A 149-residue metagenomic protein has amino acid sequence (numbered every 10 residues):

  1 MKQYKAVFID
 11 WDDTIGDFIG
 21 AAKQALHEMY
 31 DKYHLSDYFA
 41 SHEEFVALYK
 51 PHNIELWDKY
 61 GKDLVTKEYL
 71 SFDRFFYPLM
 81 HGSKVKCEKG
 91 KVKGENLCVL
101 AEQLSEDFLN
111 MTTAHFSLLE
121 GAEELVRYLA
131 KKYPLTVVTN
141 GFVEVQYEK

Functional and structural regions predicted by a protein language model:
M1-P51: Active-site neighborhood of HAD-like aspartate-dependent phosphohydrolases
Q3, Y69-F72, K93-C98, E102-V137: Short, acidic loop-to-helix structural element flanking the phosphoryl-transfer center in phosphate-processing enzymes
D13-D17, K62-V65, T113: Short histidine/acidic/glycine/proline-rich micro-motifs that form metal- and phosphate-coordinating active-site loops
I19-A22, Y38-H42, L64-E68, L97-A101 (+1 more regions): Alpha-helix N-cap/helix-initiation sites
A21-Q24, S117, E124, E144-V145: Short alpha-helical
A22-Y30, Y49-N53, F75, S105-T112 (+1 more regions): Hydrophobic alpha-helical core bundles mediating ligand binding, dimerization, or RNAP-core interactions
Y33, V126-T136, G141-K149: Substrate-recognition/cap helix-loop segment adjacent to the acidic, metal-dependent catalytic center of Asp-based
P51-D107: A metal-dependent, Asp-based hydrolase signature
